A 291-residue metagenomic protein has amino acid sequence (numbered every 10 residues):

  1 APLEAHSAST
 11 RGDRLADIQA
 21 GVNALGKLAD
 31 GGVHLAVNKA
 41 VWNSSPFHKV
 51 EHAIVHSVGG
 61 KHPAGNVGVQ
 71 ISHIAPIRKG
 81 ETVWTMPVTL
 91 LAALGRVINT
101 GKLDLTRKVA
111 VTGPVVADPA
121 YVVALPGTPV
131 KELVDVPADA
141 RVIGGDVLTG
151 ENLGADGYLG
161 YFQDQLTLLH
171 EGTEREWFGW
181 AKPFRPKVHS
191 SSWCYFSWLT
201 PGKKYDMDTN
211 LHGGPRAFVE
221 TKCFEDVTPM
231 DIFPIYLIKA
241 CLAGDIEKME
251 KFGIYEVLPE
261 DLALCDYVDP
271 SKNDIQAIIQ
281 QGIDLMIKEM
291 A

Functional and structural regions predicted by a protein language model:
A1-A291: Buried, small/hydrophobic-residue-enriched core segments of structured protein domains
